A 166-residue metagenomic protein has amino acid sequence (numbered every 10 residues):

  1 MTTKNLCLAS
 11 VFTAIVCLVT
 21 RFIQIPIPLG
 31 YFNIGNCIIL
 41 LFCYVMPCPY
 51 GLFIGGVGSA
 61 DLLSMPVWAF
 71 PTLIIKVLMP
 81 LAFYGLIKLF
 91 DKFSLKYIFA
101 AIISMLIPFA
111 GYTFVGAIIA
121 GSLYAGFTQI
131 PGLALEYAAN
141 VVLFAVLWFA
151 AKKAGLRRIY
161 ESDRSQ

Functional and structural regions predicted by a protein language model:
M1-Q166: Loop-helix junctions at membrane interfaces
